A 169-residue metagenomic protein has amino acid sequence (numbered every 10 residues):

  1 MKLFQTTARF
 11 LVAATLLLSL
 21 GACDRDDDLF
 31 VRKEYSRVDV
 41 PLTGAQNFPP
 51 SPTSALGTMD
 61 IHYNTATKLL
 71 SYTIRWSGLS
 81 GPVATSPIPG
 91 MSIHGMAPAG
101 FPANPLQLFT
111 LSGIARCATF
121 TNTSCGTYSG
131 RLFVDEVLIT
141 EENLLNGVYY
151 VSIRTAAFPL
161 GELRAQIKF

Functional and structural regions predicted by a protein language model:
M1-G21: Sec-dependent bacterial lipoprotein signal peptides
L3, K33-F169: First exposed extracellular module after export/assembly in secreted or surface-exposed proteins
L17-P41: Bacterial Sec-dependent N-terminal signal peptides
